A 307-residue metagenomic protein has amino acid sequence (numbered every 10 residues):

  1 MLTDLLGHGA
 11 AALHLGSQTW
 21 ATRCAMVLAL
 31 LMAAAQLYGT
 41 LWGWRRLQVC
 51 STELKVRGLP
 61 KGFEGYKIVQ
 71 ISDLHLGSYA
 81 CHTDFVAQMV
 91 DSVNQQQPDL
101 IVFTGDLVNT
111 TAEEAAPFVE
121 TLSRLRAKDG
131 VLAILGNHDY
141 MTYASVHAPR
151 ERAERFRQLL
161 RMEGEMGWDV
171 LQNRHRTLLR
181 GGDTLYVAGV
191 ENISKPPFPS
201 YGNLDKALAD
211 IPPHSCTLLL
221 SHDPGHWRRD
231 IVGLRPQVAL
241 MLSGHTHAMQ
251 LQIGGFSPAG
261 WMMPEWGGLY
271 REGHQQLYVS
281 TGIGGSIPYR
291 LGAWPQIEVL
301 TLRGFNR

Functional and structural regions predicted by a protein language model:
M1-R45: Non-catalytic terminal accessory segments
W44-G58: Alpha-helical transmembrane signal-anchor/signal-peptide segments
L59-R307: Soluble catalytic domains of enzymes that build or remodel membrane lipids, polysaccharides, and related
